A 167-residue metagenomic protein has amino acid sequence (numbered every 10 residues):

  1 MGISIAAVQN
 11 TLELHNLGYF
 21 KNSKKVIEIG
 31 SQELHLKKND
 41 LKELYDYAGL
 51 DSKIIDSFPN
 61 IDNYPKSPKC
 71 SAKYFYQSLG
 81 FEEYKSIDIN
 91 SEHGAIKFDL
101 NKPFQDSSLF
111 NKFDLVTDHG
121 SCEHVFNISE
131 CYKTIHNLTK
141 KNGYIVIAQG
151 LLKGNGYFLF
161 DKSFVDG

Functional and structural regions predicted by a protein language model:
M1-K24, E33-E43: Class I SAM-dependent methyltransferase Rossmann-like catalytic core, especially the SAM/SAH-binding loop
K24-H93: SAM cofactor-binding core of SAM-dependent methyltransferases, primarily the Rossmann-like beta-alpha-beta module
Q32-H35, N90-H93, N101-P103, C122-E123 (+1 more regions): Short, solvent-exposed loop/turn segments at secondary-structure junctions
K85, I96, T117: Conserved Rossmann-like nucleotide-binding pocket used by diverse enzymes that bind dinucleotide cofactors
F98-V116: A short acidic, Gly/Pro-enriched loop at the edge of an enzyme's catalytic core that lines a small-molecule cofactor
F113-N127: A short SAM/SAH-binding and catalytic strip from SAM-dependent methyltransferases
S129-Y144: A short glycine-rich, Lys/Arg-flanked "PGG" loop and its adjoining helix->strand segment in the class I
Y144-G167: Conserved class I S-adenosyl-L-methionine
